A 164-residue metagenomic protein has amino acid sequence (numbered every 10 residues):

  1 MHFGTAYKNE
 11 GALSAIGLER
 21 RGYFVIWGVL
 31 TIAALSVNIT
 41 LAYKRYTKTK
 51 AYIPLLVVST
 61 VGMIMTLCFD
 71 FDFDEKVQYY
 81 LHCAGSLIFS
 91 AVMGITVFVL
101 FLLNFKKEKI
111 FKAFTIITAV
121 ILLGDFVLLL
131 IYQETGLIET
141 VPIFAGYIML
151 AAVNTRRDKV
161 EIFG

Functional and structural regions predicted by a protein language model:
M1, S59-C68, V120-L130: Aromatic-anchored segments of alpha-helical transmembrane domains
M1-K48: N-terminal topogenic module of multi-pass integral membrane proteins
A6-A12, V58-V61, F163-G164: Interhelical loop segments of eukaryotic multi-pass membrane proteins
E19-G22, F73-A84, K109, L130-E139: Membrane-helix interface and helix-disruption motif detector
I26-N38, F89-L100, P142-D158: Hydrophobic cores of alpha-helical transmembrane segments in multi-pass inner/ER membrane proteins, independent
T47-S59, K107-T118: Membrane-interfacial loop-to-transmembrane alpha-helix junctions, especially the N-terminal start
S59-K107: Membrane-proximal helix-loop-helix units in multi-pass membrane proteins
L102-G164: Terminal transmembrane helical module of multi-pass membrane proteins
